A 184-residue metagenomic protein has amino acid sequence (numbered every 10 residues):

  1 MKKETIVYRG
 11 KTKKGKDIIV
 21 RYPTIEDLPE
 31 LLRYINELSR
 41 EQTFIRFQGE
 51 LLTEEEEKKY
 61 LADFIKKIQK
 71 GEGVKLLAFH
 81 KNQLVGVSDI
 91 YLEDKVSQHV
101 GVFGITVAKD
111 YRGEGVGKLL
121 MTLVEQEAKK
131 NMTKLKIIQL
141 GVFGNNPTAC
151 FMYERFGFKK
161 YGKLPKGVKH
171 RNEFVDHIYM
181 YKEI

Functional and structural regions predicted by a protein language model:
M1-K14: Short acidic N-proximal helix/loop "leader" segments that mark the beginning of a domain or an inter-domain linker
K16-I18, K81-V87, V175: Glycine-rich phosphate/pyrophosphate-binding loop shared by adenosine-nucleotide-utilizing enzymes
I18-R33: A short beta-loop-alpha structural element at the N-terminal edge of CoA-dependent acyl/N-acetyltransferase catalytic
R33-E50: Helix-loop element at the rim of GNAT/NAT acetyltransferase active sites that forms part of the acceptor-substrate
L51-D110, E127, E183: Acetyl-CoA-dependent GNAT
V100, M121, A128-G141: Conserved GNAT acetyl-CoA-binding A-motif
V107, G113-A128, C150-F151, R155: Conserved acetyl-CoA-binding loop-helix of GNAT-fold acetyltransferases
Q139-V142, E154-D176: Conserved catalytic-core motifs of GNAT/GCN5-like acyltransferases
